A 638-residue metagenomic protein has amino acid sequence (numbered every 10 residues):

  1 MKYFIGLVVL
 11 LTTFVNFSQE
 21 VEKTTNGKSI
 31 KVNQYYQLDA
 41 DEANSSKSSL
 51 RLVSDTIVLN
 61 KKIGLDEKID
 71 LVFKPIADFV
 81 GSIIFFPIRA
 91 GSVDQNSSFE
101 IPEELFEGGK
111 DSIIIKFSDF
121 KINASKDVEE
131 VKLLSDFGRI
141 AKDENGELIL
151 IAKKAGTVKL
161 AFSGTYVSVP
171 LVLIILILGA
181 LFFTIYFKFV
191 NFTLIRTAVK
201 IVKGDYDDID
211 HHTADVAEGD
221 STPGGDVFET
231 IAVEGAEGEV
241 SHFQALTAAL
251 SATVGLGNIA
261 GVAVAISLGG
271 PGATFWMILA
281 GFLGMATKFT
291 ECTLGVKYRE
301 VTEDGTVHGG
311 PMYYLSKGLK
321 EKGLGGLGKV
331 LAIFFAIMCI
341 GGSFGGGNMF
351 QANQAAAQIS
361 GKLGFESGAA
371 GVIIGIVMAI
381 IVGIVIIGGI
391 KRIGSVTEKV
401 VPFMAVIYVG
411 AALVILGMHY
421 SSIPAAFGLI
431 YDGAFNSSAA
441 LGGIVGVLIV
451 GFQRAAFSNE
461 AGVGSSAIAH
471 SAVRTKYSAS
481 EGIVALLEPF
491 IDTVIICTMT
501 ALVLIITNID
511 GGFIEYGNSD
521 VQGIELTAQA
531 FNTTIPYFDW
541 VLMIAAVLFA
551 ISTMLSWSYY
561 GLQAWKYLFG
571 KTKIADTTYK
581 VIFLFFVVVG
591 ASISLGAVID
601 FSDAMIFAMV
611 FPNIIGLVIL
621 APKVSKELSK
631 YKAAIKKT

Functional and structural regions predicted by a protein language model:
K2-F14, Q19-K126, L134-T247, L268-P271 (+1 more regions): N-terminal alpha-helical transmembrane segments of multi-pass membrane transport and channel/translocase proteins
Y3, I175-L178, F183, F187-V199 (+8 more regions): Membrane-interface loop-to-helix entry segments
Y166-T197, G204, S267-T306, D492-M499 (+1 more regions): Extracellular loop-to-transmembrane helix junctions
F183, L250, L283-G305, S316-N353 (+2 more regions): Helix-loop-helix module between adjacent transmembrane segments
V190-H242, V264-I266, G270-T274, A286-G325 (+3 more regions): Flexible loop linkers connecting adjacent transmembrane helices in multi-pass alpha-helical membrane transporters
A214-A265, K297, E303-G318, I444-F490: Alpha-helical membrane segments and immediately flanking helix-loop junctions that form or couple to the substrate/ion
F289-E303, A411-L429, A439-G443, A472-T475 (+2 more regions): Extracellular/periplasmic helix-exit of transmembrane alpha-helices
V382-E398, F403-S471, E488, Q529: Membrane-embedded translocation segments of transport machinery
